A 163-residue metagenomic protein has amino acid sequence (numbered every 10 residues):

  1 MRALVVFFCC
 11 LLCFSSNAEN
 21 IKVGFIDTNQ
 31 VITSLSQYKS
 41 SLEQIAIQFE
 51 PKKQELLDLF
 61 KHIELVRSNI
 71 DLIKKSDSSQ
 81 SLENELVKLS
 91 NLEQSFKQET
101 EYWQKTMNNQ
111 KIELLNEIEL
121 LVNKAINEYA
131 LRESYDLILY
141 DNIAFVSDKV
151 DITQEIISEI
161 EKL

Functional and structural regions predicted by a protein language model:
L4-F14: Sec-dependent N-terminal signal peptides
E19-D141: Amphipathic alpha-helical segments
D148-I152: A short, glycine/Asx- and small/polar-enriched loop/turn that sits immediately N-terminal to a beta-strand
